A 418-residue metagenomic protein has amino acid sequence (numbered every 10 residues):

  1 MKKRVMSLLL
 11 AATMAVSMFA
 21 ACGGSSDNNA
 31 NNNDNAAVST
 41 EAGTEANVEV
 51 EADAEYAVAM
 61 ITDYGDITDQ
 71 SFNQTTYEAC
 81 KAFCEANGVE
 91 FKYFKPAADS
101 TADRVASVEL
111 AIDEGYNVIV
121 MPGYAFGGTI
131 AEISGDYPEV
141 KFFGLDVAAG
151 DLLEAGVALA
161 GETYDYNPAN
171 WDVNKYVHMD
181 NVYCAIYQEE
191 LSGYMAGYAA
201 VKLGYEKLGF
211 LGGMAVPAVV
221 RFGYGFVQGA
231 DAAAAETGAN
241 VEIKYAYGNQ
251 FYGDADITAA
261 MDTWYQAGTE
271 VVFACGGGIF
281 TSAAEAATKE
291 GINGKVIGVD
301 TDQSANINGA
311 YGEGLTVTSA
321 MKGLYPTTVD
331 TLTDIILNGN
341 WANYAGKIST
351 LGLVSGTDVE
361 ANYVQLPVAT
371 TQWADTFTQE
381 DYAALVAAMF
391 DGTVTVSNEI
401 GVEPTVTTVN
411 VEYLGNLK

Functional and structural regions predicted by a protein language model:
M1-L10: Positively charged n-region of N-terminal signal peptides that target proteins for export
L8, S26-D27, T40: Compositionally biased regions
L10-A12, N416: Generic detector of low-complexity/intrinsically disordered segments and short hydrophobic N-terminal stretches
A11, G24, D334-N338: Short, well-ordered loop/turn and helix-capping segments at boundaries between secondary-structure elements and domains
M14-M18: Hydrophobic core
F19-D34: Bacterial lipoprotein signal-peptidase II cleavage site
D34, V38-K418: A residue-level marker of the well-folded mature domains of exported/periplasmic proteins
